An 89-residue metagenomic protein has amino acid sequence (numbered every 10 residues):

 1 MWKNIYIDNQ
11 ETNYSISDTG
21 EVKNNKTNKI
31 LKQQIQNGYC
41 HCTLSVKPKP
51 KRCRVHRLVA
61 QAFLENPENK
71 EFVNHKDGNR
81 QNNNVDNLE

Functional and structural regions predicted by a protein language model:
M1-V73, D77-E89: Conserved recognition-core residues within compact binding domains
